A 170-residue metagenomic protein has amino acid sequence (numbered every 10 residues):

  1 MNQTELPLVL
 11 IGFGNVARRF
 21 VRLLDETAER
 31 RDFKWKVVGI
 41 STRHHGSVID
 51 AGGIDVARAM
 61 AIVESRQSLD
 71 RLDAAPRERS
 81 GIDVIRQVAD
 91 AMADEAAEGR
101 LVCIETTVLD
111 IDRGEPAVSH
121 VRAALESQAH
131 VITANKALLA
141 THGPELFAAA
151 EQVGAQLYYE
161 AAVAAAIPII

Functional and structural regions predicted by a protein language model:
M1-E126: N-terminal glycine-/serine-/threonine-rich beta1-alpha1-beta2 phosphate-ribose binding loop of Rossmann-like
V108-S127, A134-I170: Rossmann-fold NAD(P)-binding glycine/threonine-rich loop
